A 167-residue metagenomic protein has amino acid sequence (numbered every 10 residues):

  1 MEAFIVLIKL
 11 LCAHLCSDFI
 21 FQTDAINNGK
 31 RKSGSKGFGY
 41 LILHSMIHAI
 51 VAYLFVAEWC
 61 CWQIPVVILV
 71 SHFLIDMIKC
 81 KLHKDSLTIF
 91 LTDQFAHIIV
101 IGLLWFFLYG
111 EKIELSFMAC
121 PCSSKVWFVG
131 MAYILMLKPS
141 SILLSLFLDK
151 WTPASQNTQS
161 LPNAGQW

Functional and structural regions predicted by a protein language model:
M1-I5, G37, W59, L87-F90 (+1 more regions): Membrane-water interface of alpha-helical transmembrane segments
E2-C12, P121-K138: Alpha-helical transmembrane segments
A3-G29: Hydrophobic, proline/glycine-rich low-complexity stretches
V6-H14, C61-F73: Hydrophobic core segments of alpha-helical transmembrane domains in multi-pass membrane proteins
F19-S45, I75-I101, W105-F106, S116-C120 (+1 more regions): Interhelical loop and helix-boundary elements at the membrane-water interface of polytopic inner-membrane proteins
I50-E58: Hydrophobic alpha-helical transmembrane segments
L108-E111: Structural signal for the C-terminal ends of transmembrane alpha-helices and the immediately following loop
